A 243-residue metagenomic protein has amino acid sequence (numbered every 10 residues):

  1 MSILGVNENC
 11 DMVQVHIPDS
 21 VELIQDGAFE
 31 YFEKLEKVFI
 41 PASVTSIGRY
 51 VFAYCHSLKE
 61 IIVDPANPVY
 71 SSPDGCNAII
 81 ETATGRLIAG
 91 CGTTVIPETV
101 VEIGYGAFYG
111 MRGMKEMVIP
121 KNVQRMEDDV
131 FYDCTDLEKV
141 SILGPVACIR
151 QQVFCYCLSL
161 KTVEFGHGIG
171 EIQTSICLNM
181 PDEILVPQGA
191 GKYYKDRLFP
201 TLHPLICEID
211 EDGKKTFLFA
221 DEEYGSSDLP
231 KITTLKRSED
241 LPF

Functional and structural regions predicted by a protein language model:
M1, F52-H56: Conserved long hydrophobic alpha-helices within structured protein cores
M1-E8: Universal eukaryotic N-terminal targeting presequences
G5, D26-A28, R49-V51, G104-A107 (+3 more regions): Consensus positions within tandem repeat domains that build extended binding/scaffold surfaces
E8-L23, F32-S46, H56-A78, I88-E102 (+6 more regions): Structural signature of tandem-repeat unit edges
E81-T84: Short acidic-glycine loop/turn motifs at beta-strand connectors
